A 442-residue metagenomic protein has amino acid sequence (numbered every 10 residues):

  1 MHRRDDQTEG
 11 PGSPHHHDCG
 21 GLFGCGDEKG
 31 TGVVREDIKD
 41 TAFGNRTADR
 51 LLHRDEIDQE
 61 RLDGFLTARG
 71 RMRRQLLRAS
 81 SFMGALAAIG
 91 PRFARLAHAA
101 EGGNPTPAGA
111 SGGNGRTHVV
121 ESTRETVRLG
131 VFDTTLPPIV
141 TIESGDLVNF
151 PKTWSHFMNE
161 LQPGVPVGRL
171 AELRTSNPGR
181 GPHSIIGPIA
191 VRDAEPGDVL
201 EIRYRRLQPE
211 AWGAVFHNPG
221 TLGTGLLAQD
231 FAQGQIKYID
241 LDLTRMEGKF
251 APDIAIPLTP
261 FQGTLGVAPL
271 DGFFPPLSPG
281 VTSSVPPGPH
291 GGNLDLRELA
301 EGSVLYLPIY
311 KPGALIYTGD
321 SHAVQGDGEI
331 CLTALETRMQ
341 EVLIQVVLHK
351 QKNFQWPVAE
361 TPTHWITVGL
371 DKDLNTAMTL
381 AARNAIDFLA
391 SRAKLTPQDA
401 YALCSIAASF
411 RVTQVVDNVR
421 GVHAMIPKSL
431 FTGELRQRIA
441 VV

Functional and structural regions predicted by a protein language model:
R3-D5, S13-H16, G26-D27: Intrinsic low-complexity, disordered N-terminal segments enriched in polar/charged/small residues
C19-C25, V33-M72, L96-H98: N-terminal secretory signal peptides
F65, G70-R78, L86-A108: N-terminal twin-arginine translocation
T117-N177: N-terminal, Lys/Arg-enriched amphipathic/low-complexity engagement segments that precede the first folded domain
T123-D133, P178-I185, T282-H290: Short, structured beta-strand/loop micro-motifs enriched in basic residues and often containing a Trp
S155-P166, L207-H217, G313-A323, Q414-V416: Short, Lys/Arg- and Gly-enriched loop/turn segments at beta-strand edges
H183, R206-E298: Intrinsically disordered, low-complexity linker/loop segments enriched in Gly/Pro and charged/polar residues
L277-N293, R297, S303-K372: Conserved mixed alpha/beta catalytic, RNA-binding, or beta-rich assembly cores of soluble enzyme, regulatory
